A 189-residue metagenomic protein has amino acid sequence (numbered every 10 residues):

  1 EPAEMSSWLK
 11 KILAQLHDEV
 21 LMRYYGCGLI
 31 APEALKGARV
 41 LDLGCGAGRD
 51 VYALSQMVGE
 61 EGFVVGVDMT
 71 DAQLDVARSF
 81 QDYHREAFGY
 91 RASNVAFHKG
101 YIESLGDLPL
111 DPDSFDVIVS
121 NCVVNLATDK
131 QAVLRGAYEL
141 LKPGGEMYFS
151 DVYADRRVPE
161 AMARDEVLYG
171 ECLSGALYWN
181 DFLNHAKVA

Functional and structural regions predicted by a protein language model:
P2-R39, A53, M57: Conserved alpha-helix/loop element of class I SAM-dependent methyltransferases that forms part of the SAM/SAH-binding
L35-L43, A47-L105: Class I SAM-dependent methyltransferase SAM/SAH-binding core
V76, A132-G136, H185: Short, conserved SAM-binding segment of the class I
S104-V117: A short acidic, Gly/Pro-enriched loop at the edge of an enzyme's catalytic core that lines a small-molecule cofactor
D116-D129: A short SAM/SAH-binding and catalytic strip from SAM-dependent methyltransferases
Q131-E146: A short glycine-rich, Lys/Arg-flanked "PGG" loop and its adjoining helix->strand segment in the class I
Y153-L173: Short, glycine-/aromatic-enriched active-site segment of Class I SAM-dependent methyltransferases
G175-A189: Short alpha-helix
